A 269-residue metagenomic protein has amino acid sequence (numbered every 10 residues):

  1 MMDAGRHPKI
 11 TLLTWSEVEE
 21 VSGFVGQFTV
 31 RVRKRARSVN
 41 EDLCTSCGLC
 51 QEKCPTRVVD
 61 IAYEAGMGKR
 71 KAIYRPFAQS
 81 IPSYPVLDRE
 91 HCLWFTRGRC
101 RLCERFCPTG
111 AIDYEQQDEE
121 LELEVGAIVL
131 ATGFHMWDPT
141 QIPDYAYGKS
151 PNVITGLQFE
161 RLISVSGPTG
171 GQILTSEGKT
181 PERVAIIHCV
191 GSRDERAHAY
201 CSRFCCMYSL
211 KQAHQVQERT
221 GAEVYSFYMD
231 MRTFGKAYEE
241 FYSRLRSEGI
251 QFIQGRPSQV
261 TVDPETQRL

Functional and structural regions predicted by a protein language model:
M1-P8, I61-T96, R196-I253: Rossmann-like dinucleotide-binding cores of NAD(P)H-dependent redox enzymes
M1-R33, R105, F234-T266: N-terminal Rossmann-like dinucleotide/flavin-binding domain of flavoprotein oxidoreductases that bind FAD/FMN
K9-T11, S22-T29, T45, L49-A78 (+2 more regions): Iron-sulfur cluster-binding cysteine motifs and their immediate structural context in ferredoxin-like electron-transfer
T11-L13, D113, I154, Y225-F227 (+1 more regions): General small-molecule cofactor/ligand-binding pocket signal
S38-E41, E119-A127, K179-T180: Core beta-strand elements of the Rossmann-like FAD/NAD(P) dinucleotide-binding domain in flavoenzyme oxidoreductases
T45, G170-Q217: Rossmann-like NAD(P)H-binding beta-loop-alpha module
P55-K69, P108-G110, G126-Q158: Glycine-rich beta-alpha-beta "Rossmann" dinucleotide-binding loop(s) and their flanking helix/strand
